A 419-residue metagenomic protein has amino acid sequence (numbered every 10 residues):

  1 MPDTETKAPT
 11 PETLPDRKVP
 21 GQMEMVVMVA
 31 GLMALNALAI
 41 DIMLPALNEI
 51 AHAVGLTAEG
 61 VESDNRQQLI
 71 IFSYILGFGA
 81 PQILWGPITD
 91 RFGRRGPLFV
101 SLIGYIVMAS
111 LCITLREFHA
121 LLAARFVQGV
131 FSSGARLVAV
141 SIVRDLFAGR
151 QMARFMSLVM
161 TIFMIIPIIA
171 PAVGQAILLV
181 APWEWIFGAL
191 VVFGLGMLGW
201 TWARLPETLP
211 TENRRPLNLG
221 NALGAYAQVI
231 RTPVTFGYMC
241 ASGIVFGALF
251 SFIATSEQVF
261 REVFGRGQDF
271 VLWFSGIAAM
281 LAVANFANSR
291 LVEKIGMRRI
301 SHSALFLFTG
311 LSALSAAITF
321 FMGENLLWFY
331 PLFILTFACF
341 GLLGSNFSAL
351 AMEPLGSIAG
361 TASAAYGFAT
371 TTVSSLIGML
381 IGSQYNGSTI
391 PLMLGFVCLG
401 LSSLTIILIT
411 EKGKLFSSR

Functional and structural regions predicted by a protein language model:
M1-L38: Cytosolic juxtamembrane N-terminal segment immediately preceding the first transmembrane helix of multi-pass
T10-V19, T208-Y238: Juxtamembrane intracellular "pre-TM" segments in multi-pass secondary transporters
E24-A58, F252-E257: Extracytoplasmic
A46-A80: Extracellular/periplasmic helix-loop-helix junction of adjacent transmembrane segments in MFS-like secondary
G79-H119: Conserved MFS/SLC helix-loop-helix module at the cytosolic interface between two early adjacent transmembrane helices
G104-L111, H119-Q128, L327-L335: Paired small-residue
F118, A124-F163: Cytoplasmic helix-loop-helix junction between adjacent transmembrane helices in 12-TM secondary transporters
A120, G149-R150, S157-L205, L209: Helix-loop-helix hairpin linking two adjacent transmembrane segments in secondary transporters
